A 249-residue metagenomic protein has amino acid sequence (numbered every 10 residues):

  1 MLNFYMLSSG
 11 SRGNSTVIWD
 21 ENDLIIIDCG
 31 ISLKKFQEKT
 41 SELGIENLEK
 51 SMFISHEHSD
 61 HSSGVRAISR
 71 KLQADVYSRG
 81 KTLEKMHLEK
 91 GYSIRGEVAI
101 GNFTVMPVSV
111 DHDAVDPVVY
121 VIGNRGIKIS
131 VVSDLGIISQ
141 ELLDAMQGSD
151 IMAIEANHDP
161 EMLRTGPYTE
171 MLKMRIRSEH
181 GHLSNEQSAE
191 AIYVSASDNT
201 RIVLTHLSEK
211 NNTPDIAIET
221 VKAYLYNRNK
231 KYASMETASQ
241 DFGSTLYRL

Functional and structural regions predicted by a protein language model:
M1-S41, N47, V118-D134, I151: Conserved beta-strand hairpin/beta-sheet module of binuclear metal-dependent hydrolase folds, prominently
N3, G101, G123, N227-L249: Binuclear metal-dependent phosphoesterase catalytic core
M6-S15, E57-V65, V105-P107: Structured catalytic core of nucleotide-sugar glycosyltransferases
S8-S9, C29-I31, E57, K81 (+4 more regions): Active-site metal-binding loops of divalent metal-dependent hydrolases
N22, N47-E49, Q73, G126 (+3 more regions): A general structural motif
S32-S78: Active-site metal-binding motif and surrounding structural segment of the metallo-beta-lactamase
V76-I127: Metallo-beta-lactamase
Q140-S239: Cap/insert and terminal regions of metallo-dependent hydrolase folds
